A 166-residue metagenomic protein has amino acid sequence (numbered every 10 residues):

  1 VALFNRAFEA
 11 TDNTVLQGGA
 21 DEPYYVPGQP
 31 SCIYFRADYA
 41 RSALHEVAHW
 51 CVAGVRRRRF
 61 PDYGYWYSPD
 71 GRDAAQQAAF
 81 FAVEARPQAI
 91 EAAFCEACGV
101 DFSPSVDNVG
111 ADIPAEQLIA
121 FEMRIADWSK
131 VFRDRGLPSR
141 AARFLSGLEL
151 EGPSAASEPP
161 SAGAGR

Functional and structural regions predicted by a protein language model:
A2-P30, A111-E116: Catalytic zinc-binding patch centered on the HExxH motif and its immediate surroundings that defines zinc-dependent
V26-S42: Short pre-active-site segment immediately N-terminal to the catalytic Zn-binding motif
R41-G54: Active-site recognition of the HExxH zinc-binding catalytic motif
V52-A85, P104-D112: Post-HEXXH active-site segment of zinc metalloproteases
F81-E96: An active-site-proximal "capping" alpha-helix that borders the catalytic cofactor pocket
A93-N108: Short helix/loop segments within enzyme catalytic domains that coordinate or immediately flank catalytic cofactors
V106-R166: Pan-zinc metallopeptidase signature
